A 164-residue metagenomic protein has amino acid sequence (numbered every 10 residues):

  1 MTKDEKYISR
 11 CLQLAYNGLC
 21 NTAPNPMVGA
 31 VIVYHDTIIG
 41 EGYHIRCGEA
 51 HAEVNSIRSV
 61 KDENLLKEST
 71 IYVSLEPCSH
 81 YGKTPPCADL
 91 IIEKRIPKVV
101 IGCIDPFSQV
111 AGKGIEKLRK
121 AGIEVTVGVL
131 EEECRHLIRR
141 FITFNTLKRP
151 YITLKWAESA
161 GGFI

Functional and structural regions predicted by a protein language model:
M1-N21, I38, E63, K67 (+1 more regions): Zinc-dependent deaminase
P24-V28, A50, K148-I152: Short, basic and Ser/Thr-rich N-terminal targeting/leader segments
G29-V31, S74, T153-S159: Short beta-strand segments
H35, E76, I104: Cofactor-binding loop segments of dinucleotide-utilizing enzymes, especially the Rossmann-like FAD- and NAD(P)+-binding
Y43, A50-H51, I71-L90: Local cysteine-cluster metal-coordination motifs and their immediate loop/turn environment, predominantly Fe-S cluster
R46-R58: A short, polar/charged loop-to-alpha-helix boundary motif
N55-T70: Short, solvent-exposed cationic patches
